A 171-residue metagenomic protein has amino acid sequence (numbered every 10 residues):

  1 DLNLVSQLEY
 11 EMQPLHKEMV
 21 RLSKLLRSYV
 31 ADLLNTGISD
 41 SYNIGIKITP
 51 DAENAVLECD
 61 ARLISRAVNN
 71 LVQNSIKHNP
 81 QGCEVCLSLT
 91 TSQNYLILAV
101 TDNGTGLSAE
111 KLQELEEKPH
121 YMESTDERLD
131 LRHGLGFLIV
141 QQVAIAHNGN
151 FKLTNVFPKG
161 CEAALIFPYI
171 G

Functional and structural regions predicted by a protein language model:
Y10-L15, V56-C59: Conserved micro-motifs of the catalytic ATP-binding
H16-L34: A conserved beta-strand-to-alpha-helix junction within the catalytic ATP-binding
T36-I48: Short conserved segments within the C-terminal catalytic ATPase subdomain
S75-I76: Short helix-loop "hinge" at the ATP-lid/N-box region of the Bergerat-fold HATPase_c
D102: Acidic ATP/Mg2+-coordinating residue in the GHKL
L107-E123: Short conserved segment of the HATPase_c
